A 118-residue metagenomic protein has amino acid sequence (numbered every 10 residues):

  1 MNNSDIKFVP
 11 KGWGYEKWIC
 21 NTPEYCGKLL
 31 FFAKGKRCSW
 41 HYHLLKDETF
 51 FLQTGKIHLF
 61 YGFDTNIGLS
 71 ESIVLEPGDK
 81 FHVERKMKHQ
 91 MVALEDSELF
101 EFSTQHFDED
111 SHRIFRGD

Functional and structural regions predicted by a protein language model:
M1-L29, R37-S39, I73, R116-D118: A short, N-terminal "cap"/entry segment at the start of jelly-roll beta-barrel domains of the cupin/DSBH fold
N3-D5, V9-P10, T65-I67, K88 (+1 more regions): Double-stranded beta-helix
P23-Y25, K34-R37, K56-H58, T65 (+1 more regions): Short, charged/polar surface micro-motifs in flexible loops or helix N-caps
L29-L30, H41, D47-L52, F81 (+1 more regions): His/acidic/aromatic-lined binding-pocket segments of jelly-roll/cupin-type domains and related regulatory beta-sandwich
S39-H41, L59-F60, H82-V83, K88-L94 (+1 more regions): Short beta-strand His + acidic residue motifs that chelate non-heme Fe in jelly-roll/DSBH and cupin folds
L45-D64: Glycine- and acidic-residue-biased ligand/ion/polar-headgroup-sensing regions
F63-R85: Short acidic-glycine-tyrosine-enriched beta hairpin
